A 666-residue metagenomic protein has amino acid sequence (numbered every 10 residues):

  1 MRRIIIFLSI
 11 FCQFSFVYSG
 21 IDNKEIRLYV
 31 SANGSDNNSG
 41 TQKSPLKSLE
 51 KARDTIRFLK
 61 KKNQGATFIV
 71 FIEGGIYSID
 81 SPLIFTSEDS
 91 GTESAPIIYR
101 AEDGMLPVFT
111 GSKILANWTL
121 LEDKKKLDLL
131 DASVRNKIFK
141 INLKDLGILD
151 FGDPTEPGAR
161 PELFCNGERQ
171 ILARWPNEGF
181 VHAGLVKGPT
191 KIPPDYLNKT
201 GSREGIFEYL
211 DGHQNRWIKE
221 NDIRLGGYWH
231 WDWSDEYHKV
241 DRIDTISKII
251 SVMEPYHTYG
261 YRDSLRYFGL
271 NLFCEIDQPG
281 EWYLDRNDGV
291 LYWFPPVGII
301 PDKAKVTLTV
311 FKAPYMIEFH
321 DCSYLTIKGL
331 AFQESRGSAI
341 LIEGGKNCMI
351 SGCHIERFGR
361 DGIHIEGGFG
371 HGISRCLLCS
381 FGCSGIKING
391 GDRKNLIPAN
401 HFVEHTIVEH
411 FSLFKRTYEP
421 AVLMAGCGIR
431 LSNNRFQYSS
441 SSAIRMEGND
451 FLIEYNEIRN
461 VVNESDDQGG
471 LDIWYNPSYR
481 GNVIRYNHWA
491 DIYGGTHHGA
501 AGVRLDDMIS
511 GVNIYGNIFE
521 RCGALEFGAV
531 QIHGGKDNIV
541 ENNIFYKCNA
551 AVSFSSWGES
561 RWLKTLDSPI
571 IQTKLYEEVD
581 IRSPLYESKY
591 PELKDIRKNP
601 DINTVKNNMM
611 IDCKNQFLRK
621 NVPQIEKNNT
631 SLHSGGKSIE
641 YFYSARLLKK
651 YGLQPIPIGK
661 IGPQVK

Functional and structural regions predicted by a protein language model:
I4-Q13: Sec-dependent N-terminal signal peptides
C12-K24: Bacterial Sec-dependent signal peptides at the C-terminal "C-region" and cleavage site
E25, Y29-G344, M349, H364 (+5 more regions): Extracellular polysaccharide-degrading/modifying enzymes targeting complex plant/algal/animal polysaccharides
P82-I84, T92, G337-I342, R360-E366 (+2 more regions): Glycine- and acidic/polar-rich repeat regions and solenoidal domains
C348-H354, V512: Surface-exposed extracellular loop regions of Gram-negative outer-membrane beta-barrel proteins
G372: Core nucleic-acid recognition elements
